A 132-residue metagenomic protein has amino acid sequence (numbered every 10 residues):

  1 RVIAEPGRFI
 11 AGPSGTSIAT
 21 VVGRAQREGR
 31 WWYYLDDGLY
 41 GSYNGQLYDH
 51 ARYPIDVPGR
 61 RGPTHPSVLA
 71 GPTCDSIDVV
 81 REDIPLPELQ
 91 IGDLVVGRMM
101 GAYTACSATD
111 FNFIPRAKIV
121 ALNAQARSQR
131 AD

Functional and structural regions predicted by a protein language model:
R1-D132: Charged (often Lys/Glu-rich) extended helix/loop segments that serve as interaction or gating elements
